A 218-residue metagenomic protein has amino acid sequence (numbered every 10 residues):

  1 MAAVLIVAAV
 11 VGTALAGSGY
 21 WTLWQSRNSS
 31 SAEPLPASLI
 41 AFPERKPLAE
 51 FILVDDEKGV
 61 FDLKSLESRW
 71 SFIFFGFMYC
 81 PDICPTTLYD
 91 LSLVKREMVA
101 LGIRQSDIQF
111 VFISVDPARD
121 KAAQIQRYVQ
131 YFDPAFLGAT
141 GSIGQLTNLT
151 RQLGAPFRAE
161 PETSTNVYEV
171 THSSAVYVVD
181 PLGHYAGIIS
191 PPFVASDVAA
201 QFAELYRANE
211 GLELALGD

Functional and structural regions predicted by a protein language model:
M1-E50, A208, D218: N-terminal targeting signals for export/organelle localization
L48-A49, W70-S71, S173-A175: Short loop/turn microsegments at loop-to-beta-strand junctions
D55-D56, D180: Short, acidic, Ser/Thr-enriched surface-loop or helix-capping motifs
F61-L91: Short active-site neighborhood of thiol/selenol oxidoreductases, capturing the structured segment around
L88-F112: Conserved helix-turn-beta segment immediately C-terminal to the redox Cys motif in thioredoxin-like folds
I103-D120, A135-G144: Thiol-based oxidoreductase modules, predominantly thioredoxin-like and allied folds used for disulfide exchange
Q126-S173: Short, internal strand/loop/helix patches that form the active-site neighborhood or redox-interaction surface
E162-D218: Thiol-/selenol-based redox modules, centered on thioredoxin-like and closely related oxidoreductase domains
